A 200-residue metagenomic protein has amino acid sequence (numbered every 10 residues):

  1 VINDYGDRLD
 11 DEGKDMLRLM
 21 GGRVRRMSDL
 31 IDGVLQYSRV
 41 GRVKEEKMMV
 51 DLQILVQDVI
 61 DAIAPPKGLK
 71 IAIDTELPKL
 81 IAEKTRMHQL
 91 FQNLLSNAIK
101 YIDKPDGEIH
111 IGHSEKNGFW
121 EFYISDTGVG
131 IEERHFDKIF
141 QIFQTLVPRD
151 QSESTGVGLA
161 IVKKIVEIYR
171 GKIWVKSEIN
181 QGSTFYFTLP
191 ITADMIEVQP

Functional and structural regions predicted by a protein language model:
M20, G158, V162: Short alpha-helical Gxxx[C/S/T] motif in the catalytic ATP-binding
G22-M27: Short alpha-helical segment of the dimerization/phosphotransfer core of two-component systems
G41-E46, T75, K79-A82: Conserved micro-motifs of the catalytic ATP-binding
E46-D61, H110: A conserved beta-strand-to-alpha-helix junction within the catalytic ATP-binding
D106-G118: Short beta-strand/loop element within the Bergerat-fold HATPase_c
F119, I131-F143, F185: Short conserved segment of the HATPase_c
R170-K176: Glycine-rich ATP-binding loops of the HATPase_c
